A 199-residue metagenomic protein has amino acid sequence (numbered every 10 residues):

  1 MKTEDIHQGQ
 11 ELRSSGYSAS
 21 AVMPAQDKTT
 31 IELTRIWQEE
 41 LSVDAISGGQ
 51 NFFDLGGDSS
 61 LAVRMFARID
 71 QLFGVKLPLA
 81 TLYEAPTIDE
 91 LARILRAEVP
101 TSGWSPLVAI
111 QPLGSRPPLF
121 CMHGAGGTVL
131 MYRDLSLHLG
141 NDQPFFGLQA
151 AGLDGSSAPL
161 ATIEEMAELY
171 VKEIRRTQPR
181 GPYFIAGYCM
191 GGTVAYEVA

Functional and structural regions predicted by a protein language model:
M1-G103, E164, E168: Phosphopantetheine-dependent thiolation modules in NRPS/PKS and related acyl-activating systems
Q38, V171-R175, A199: Generic structural signal for well-ordered alpha-helical scaffold segments
S47, L113-L119, Q178-F184: Gly/Ser/Thr-rich phosphate-binding loops and adjoining beta-strand/alpha-helix segments that form adenosine-phosphate
S102-G155: Short, surface-exposed "cap/lid" segments of acyl-processing enzymes
G152-A186: Active-site loop/oxyanion-hole signature of alpha/beta-hydrolase fold enzymes
A186-G191, A195: Gly/Ala-rich beta-loop-alpha elbow adjacent to hydrolase catalytic centers
